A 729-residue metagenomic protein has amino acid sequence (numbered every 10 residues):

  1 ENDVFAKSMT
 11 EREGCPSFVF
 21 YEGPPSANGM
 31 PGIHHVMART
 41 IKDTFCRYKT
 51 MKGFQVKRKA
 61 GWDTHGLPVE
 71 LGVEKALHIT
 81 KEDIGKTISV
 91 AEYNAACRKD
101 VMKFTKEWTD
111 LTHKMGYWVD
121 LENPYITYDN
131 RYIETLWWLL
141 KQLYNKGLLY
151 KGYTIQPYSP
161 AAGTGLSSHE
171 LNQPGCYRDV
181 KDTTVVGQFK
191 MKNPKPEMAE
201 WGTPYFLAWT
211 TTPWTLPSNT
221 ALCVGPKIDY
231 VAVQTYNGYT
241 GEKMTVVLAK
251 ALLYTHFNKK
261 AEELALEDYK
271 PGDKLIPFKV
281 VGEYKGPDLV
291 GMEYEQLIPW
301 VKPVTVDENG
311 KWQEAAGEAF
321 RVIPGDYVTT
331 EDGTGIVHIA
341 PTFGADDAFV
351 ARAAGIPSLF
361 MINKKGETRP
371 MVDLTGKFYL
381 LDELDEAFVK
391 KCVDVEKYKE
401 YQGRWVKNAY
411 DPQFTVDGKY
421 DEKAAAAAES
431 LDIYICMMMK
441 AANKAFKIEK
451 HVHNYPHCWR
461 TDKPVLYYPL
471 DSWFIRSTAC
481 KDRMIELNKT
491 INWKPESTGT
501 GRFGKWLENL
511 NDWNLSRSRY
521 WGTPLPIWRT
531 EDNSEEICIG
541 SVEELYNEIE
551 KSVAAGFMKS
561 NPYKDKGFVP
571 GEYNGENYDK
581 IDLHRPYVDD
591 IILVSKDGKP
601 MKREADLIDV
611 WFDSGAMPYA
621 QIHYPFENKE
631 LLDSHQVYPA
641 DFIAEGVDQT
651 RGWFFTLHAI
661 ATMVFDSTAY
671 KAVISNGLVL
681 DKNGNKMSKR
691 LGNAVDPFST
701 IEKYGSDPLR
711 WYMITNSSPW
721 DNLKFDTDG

Functional and structural regions predicted by a protein language model:
E1-G241, A340-A345, V350-A353, F360-G376 (+9 more regions): N-terminal, positively charged nucleic-acid-binding surface of large information/translation enzymes
S26-A60, P68-L71, K75-I79, P157-A162 (+10 more regions): Conserved active-site neighborhood of enzyme catalytic/cofactor-binding cores
P31, L380, T415-A426, N492-T500 (+1 more regions): Short histidine-centered catalytic/ligand-binding loop motif
E92-D100, G325-A345, L487-F503, A694 (+1 more regions): Extended, non-catalytic structural segments that build the interaction scaffolds of large macromolecular assemblies
K151, T245-V247, P370, L380 (+4 more regions): A sequence-level detector of short linear motifs
I228, A232, Y236-K364, K377 (+4 more regions): Catalytic alpha/beta core of large soluble enzyme barrels
G282, I433, M439-T461, Y587-D606: Short acidic, Pro/Gly- and aromatic-enriched capping/linker segments at domain boundaries
L380-S430, G571, G575-N577: Surface-exposed intrinsically disordered loops and tails
